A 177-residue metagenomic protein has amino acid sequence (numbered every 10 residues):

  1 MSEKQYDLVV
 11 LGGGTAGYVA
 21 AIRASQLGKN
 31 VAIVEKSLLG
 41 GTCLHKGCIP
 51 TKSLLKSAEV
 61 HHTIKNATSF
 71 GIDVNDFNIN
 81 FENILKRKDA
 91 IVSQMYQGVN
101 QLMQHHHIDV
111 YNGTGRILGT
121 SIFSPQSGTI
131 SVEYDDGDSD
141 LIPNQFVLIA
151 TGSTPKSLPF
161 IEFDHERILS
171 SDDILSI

Functional and structural regions predicted by a protein language model:
S2-A16: Beta1/beta-strand and adjacent pyrophosphate-binding region of the FAD-binding site in flavoprotein oxidoreductases
S2-Y6, I22-K29, V34-I177: Glycine-rich flavin
V19: Short alpha-helical segment within the catalytic ATP-binding CA
